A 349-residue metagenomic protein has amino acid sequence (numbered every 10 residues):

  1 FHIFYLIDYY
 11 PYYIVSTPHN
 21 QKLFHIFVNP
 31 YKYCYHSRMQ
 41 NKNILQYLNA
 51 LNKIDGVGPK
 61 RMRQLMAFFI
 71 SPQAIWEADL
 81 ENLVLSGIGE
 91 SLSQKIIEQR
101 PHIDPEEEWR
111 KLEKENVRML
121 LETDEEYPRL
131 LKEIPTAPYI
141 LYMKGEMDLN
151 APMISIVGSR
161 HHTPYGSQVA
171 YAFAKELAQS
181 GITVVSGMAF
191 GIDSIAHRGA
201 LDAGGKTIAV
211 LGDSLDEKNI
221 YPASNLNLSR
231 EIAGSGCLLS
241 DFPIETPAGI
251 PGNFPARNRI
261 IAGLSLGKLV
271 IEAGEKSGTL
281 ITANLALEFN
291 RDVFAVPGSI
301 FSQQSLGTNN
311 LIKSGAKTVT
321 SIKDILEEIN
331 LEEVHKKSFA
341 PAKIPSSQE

Functional and structural regions predicted by a protein language model:
F1-Y9: Extreme N-terminal basic, low-complexity initiation segments that serve as generic localization/processing leaders
L6, L23-H25, N29, S321: Alpha-helical and His/Cys-centered functional microenvironments
Y9-T17, Q21, H36-S37: Short terminal hydrophobic/aromatic SLiMs and anchors at protein ends
I26-R38: Short, Lys/Arg-enriched N-terminal segments with co-localized hydrophobic residues within the first ~10-30 amino acids
P30, Q40-K42, E122-E349: Glycine-biased, small-residue-rich flexible motifs in mid-sequence functional cores and linkers
Y35, M39-Q179, A340: Short, positively charged patches
